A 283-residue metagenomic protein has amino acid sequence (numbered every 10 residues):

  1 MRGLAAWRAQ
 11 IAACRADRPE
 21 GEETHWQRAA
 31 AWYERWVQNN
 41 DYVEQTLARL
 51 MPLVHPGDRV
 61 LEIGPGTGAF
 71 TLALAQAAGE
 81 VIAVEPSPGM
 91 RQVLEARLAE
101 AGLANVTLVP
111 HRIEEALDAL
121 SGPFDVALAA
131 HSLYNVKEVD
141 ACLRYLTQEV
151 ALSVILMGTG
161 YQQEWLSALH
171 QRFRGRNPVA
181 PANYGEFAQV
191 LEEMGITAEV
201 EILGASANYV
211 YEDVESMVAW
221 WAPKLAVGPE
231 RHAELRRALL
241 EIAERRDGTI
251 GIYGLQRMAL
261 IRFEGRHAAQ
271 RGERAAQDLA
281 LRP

Functional and structural regions predicted by a protein language model:
M1-V54: Conserved class I S-adenosyl-L-methionine
G57-G66: Conserved class I S-adenosyl-L-methionine
T67-E115: Class I SAM-dependent methyltransferase SAM/SAH-binding core
V126-E138: A short SAM/SAH-binding and catalytic strip from SAM-dependent methyltransferases
D140-I155: A short glycine-rich, Lys/Arg-flanked "PGG" loop and its adjoining helix->strand segment in the class I
I155-P181: Conserved class I S-adenosyl-L-methionine
A180-G195: Short alpha-helix
T197-P283: Conserved Class I S-adenosyl-L-methionine
